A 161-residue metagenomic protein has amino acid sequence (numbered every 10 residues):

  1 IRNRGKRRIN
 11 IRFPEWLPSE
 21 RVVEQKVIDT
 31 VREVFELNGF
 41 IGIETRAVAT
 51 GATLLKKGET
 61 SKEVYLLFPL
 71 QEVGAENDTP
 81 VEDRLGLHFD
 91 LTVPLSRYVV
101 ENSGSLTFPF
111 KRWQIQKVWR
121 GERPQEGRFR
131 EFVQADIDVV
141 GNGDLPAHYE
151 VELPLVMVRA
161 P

Functional and structural regions predicted by a protein language model:
I1-P161: TRNA-recognition modules of translation machinery and tRNA-sensing kinases, especially anticodon-binding
